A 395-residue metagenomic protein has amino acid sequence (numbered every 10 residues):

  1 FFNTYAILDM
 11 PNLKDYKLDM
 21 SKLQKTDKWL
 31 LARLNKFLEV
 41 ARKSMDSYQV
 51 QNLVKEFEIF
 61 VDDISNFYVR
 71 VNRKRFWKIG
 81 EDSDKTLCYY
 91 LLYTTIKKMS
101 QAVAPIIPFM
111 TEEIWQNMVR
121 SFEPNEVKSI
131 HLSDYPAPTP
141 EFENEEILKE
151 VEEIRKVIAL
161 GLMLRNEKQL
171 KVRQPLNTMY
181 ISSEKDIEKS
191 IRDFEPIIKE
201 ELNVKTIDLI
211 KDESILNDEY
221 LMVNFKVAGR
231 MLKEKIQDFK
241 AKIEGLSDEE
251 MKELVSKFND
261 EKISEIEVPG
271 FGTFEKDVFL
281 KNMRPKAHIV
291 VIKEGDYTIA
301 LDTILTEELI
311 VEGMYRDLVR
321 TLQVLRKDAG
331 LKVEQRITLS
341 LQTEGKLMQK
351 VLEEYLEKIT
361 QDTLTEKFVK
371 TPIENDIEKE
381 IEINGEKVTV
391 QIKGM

Functional and structural regions predicted by a protein language model:
F1-M395: Feature 926 captures the class I aminoacyl-tRNA synthetase adenylation module centered on the KMSKS loop
